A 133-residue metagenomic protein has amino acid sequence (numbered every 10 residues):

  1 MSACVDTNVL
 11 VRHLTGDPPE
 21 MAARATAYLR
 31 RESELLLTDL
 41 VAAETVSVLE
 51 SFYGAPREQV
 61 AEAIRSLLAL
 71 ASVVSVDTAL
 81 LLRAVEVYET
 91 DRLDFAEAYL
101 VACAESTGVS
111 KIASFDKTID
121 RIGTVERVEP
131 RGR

Functional and structural regions predicted by a protein language model:
M1, V101-R133: Acidic, PIN/NYN-like endoribonuclease modules and their adjacent C-terminal/linker elements
M1-L37, F52-Q59, R65, R131-R133: Short, well-structured N-terminal submotif of metal-dependent ribonuclease cores
L10-V11, A42, I119-D120: A generic structural signal for short hydrophobic patches within well-formed alpha-helices
R12-L14, V48, I122: Residues that scaffold the ATP/ADP-binding catalytic core of kinase and kinase-like folds
G54-A55, V60-R83: Domain-scale selection of a single, long terminal region that carries the protein's primary operational module
S72-K111: Active-site neighborhoods of divalent-metal-dependent phosphate/nucleic-acid chemistry enzymes
